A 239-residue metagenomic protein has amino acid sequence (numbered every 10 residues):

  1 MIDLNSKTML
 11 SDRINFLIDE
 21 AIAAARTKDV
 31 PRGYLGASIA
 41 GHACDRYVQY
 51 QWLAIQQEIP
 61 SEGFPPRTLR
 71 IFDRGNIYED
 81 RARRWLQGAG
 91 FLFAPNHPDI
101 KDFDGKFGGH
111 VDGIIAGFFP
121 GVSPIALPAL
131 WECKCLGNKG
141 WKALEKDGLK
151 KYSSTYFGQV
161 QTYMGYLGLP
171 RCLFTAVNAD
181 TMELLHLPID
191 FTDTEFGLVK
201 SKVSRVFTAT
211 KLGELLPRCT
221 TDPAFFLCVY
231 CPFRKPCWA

Functional and structural regions predicted by a protein language model:
M1-L130, G137-K139: Metal-dependent nuclease catalytic cores that hydrolyze phosphodiester bonds in DNA/RNA, characterized by
S6, A143-F157, T162-A239: Metal-dependent nuclease catalytic regions and adjoining charged, substrate-binding loops involved in nucleic-acid end
A94, L130-E132, R171-A176: A structural signal for short, well-ordered beta-strand segments and their strand-loop junctions that often border
P124-L130, K134, L149-Y156: Glycine-rich, flexible loop segments associated with nucleotide phosphate handling
K134-G137, N178: Short, small-residue-rich loop/turn micro-motifs
